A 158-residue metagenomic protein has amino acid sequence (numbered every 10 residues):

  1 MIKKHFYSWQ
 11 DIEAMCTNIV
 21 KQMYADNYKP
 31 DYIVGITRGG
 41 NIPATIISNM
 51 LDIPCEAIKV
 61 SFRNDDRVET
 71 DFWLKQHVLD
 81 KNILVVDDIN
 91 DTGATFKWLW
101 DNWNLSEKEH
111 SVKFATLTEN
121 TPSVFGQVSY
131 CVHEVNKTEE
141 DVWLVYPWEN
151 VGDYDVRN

Functional and structural regions predicted by a protein language model:
M1-N158: PRPP-associated nucleotide enzymes
